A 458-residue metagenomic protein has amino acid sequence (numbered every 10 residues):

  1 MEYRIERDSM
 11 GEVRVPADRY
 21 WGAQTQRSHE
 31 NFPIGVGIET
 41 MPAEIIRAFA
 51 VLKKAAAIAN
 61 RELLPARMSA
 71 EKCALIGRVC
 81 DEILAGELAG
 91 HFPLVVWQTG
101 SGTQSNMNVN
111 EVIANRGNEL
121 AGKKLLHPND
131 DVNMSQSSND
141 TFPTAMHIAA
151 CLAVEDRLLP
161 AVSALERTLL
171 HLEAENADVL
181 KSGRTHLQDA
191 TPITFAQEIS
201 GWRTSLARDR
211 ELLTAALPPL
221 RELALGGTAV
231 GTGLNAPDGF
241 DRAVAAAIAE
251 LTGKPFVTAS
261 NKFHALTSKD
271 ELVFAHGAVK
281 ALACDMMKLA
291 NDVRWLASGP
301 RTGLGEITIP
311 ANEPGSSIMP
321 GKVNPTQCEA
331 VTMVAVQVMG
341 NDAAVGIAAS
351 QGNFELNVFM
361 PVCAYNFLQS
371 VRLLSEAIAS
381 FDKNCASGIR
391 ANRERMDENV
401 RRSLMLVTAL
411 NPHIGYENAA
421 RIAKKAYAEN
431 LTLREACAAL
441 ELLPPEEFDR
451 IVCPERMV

Functional and structural regions predicted by a protein language model:
M1-V458: Conserved, well-structured ligand/cofactor-binding cores
